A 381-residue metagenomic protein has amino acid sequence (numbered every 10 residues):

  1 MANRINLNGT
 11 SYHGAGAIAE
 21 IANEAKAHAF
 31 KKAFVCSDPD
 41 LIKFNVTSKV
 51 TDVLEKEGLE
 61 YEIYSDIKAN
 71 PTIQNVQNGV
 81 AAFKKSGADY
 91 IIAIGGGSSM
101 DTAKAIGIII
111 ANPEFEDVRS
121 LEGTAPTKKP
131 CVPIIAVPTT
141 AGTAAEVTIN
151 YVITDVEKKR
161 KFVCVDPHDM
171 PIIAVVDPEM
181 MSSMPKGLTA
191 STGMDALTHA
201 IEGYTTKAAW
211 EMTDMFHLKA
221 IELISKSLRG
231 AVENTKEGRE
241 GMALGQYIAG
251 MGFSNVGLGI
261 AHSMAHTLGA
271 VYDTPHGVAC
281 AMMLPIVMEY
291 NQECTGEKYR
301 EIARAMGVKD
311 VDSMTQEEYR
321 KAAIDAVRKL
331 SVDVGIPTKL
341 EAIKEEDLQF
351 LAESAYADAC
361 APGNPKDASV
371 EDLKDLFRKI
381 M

Functional and structural regions predicted by a protein language model:
M1-Y64: An N-terminal, well-structured beta->alpha segment
I18-I21, K43-V46, I73-V76, S99-A103 (+3 more regions): Short glycine/serine/threonine-rich phosphate/pyrophosphate-binding segments that cradle anionic phosphate groups
I42-F115, R229-R239: N-terminal small/polar loop signature for handling phosphorylated ligands or for N-terminal nucleophile
Q74-E179: Glycine/threonine-rich beta-strand-loop-alpha-helix active-site module that forms ligand/phosphate-binding
N150-V256: Carboxylate- and glycine-rich phosphate/diphosphate-binding segment that chelates Mg2+/Mn2+
T267-M306, M381: Catalytic phosphate/nucleotide-handling subdomain of diverse soluble enzymes
Y299, K309-M381: C-terminal charged capping/lid subdomain of soluble metabolic enzymes
